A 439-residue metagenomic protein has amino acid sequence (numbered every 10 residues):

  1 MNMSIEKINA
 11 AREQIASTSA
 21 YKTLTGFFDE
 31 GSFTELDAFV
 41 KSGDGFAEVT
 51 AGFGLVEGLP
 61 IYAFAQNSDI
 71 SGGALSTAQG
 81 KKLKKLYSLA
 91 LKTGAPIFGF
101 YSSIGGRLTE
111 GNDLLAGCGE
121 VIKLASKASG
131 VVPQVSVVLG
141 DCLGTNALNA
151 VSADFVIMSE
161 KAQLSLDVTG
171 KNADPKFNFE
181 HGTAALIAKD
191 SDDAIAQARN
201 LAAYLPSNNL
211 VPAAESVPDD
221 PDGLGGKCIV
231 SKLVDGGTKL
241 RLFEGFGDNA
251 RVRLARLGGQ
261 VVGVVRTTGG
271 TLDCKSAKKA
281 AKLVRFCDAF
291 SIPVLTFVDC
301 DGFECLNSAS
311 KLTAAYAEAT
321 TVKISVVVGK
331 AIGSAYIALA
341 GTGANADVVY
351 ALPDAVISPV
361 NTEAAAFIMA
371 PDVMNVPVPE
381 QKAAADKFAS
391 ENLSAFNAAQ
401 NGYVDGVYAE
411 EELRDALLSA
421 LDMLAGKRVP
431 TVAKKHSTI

Functional and structural regions predicted by a protein language model:
M1-I439: Ligand-binding clefts of soluble mixed alpha/beta catalytic domains
